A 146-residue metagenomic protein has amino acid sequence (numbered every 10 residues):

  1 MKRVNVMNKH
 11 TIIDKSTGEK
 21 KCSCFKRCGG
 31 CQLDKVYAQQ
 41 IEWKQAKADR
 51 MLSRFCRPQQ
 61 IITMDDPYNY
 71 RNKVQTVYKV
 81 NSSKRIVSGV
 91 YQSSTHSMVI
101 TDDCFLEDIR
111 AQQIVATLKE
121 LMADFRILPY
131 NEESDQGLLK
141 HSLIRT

Functional and structural regions predicted by a protein language model:
M1-T146: Non-catalytic accessory regions of SAM-dependent methyltransferases
